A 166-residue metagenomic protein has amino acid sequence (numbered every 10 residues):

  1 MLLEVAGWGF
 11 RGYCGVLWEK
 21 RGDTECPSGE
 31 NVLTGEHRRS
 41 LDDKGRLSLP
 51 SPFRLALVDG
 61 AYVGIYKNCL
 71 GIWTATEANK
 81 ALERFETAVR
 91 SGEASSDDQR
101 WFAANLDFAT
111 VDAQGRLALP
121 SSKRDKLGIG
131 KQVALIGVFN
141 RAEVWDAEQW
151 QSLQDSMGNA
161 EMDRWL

Functional and structural regions predicted by a protein language model:
M1-R39, D43, F53-A109, A113-Q114 (+1 more regions): Flexible "stalk/tail and boundary" regions
